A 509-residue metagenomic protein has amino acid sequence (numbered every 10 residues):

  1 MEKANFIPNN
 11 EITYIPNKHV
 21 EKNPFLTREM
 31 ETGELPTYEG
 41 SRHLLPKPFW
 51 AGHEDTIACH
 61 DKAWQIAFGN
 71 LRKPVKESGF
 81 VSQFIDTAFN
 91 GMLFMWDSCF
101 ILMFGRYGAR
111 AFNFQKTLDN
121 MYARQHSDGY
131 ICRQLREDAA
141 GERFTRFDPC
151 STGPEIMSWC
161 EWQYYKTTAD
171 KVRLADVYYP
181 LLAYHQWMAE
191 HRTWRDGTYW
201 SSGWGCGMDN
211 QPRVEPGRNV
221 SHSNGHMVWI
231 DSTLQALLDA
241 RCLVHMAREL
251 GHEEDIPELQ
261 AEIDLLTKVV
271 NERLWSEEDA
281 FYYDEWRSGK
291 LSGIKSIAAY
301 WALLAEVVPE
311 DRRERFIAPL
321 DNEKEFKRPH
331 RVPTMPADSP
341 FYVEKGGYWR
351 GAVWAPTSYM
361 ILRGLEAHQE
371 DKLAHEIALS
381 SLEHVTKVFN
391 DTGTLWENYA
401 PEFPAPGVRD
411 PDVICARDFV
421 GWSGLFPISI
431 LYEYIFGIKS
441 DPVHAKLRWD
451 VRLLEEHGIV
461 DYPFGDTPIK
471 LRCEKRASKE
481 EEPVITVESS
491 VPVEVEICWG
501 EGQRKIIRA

Functional and structural regions predicted by a protein language model:
M1-G91, K171-D176, L182-A189, A247-E249 (+2 more regions): Acidic/polar, glycine-enriched structural segments that form the non-catalytic walls/loops of the carbohydrate-binding
F6-V20, W50-L93, K116-D148, T193-V228 (+7 more regions): Extended glycan-interaction surfaces of carbohydrate-active proteins
P8-I12, P16, G91-G203, I230-T233 (+6 more regions): Aromatic-rich carbohydrate-recognition surfaces in CAZymes
P36-L44, A63, L93-M95, A261 (+2 more regions): Short acidic alpha-helix initiation/capping motifs at coil-to-helix transition points, especially at protein N-termini
K47-I57, G105-L118, Y164-L182, H245-L265 (+3 more regions): Structural helix-adjacent loops and short alpha-helical linkers that scaffold large soluble proteins
K62-G69, N120, P180-W194, Q235 (+3 more regions): Alpha-helical scaffold segments in carbohydrate-active enzymes
H226-T233, E253: Structured, solvent-exposed acidic/aromatic patches
A318-F326, G347, R363-A509: Non-catalytic C-terminal accessory modules of carbohydrate-active enzymes
